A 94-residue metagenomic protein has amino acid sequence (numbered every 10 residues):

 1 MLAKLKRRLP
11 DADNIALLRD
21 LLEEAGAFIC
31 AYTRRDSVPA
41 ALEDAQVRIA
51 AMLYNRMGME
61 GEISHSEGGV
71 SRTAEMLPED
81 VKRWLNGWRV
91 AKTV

Functional and structural regions predicted by a protein language model:
M1-D44, D80-V94: Conserved short "hinge" loops at termini or chain/domain junctions
A40-V94: Short loop/turn elements at secondary-structure junctions
